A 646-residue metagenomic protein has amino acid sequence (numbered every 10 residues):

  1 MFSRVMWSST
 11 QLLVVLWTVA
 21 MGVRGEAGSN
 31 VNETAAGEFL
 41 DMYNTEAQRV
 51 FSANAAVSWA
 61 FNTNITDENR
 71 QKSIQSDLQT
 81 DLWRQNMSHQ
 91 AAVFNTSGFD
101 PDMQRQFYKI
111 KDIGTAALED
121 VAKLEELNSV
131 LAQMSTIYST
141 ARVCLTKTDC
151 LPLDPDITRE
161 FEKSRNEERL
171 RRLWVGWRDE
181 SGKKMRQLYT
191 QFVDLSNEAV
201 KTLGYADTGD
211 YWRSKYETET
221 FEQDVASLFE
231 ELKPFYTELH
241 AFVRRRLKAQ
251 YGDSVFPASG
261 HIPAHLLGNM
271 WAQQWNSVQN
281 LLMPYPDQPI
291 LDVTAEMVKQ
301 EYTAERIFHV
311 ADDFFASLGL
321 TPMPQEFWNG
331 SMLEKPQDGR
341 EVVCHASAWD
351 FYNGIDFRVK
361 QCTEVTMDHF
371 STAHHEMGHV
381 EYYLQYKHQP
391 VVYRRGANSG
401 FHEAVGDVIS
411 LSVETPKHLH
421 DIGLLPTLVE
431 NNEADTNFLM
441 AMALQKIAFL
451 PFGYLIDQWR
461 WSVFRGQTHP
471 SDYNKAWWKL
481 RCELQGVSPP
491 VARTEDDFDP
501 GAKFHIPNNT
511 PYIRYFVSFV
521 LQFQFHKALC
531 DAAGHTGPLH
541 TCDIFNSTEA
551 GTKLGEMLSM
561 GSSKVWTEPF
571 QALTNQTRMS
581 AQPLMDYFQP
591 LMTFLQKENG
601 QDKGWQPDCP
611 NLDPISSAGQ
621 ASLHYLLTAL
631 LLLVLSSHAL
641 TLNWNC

Functional and structural regions predicted by a protein language model:
F2, W7-T190, D194, G209 (+7 more regions): N-terminal helix-rich structural modules
V14-V31, S616-S617, V634-C646: N-terminal signal peptide
E26-A36, D67-R70, S97, D102-K109 (+13 more regions): C-terminal, non-catalytic "cap/extension" segments appended to globular domains
T148-K163, R169-R172, T190-K360, P426-A448 (+3 more regions): Active-site-proximal, well-structured secondary-structure segments within enzyme catalytic domains
D210, S214, Y383-V408, I422-G423: Post-HEXXH active-site segment of zinc metalloproteases
T363, E376: Ligand-binding pocket scaffold of soluble enzyme catalytic domains
M377-V380, H388, K417-H418: Functional cores that coordinate and move charged inorganic groups
C609-L630: C-terminal GPI-anchoring signal of eukaryotic secretory precursors
